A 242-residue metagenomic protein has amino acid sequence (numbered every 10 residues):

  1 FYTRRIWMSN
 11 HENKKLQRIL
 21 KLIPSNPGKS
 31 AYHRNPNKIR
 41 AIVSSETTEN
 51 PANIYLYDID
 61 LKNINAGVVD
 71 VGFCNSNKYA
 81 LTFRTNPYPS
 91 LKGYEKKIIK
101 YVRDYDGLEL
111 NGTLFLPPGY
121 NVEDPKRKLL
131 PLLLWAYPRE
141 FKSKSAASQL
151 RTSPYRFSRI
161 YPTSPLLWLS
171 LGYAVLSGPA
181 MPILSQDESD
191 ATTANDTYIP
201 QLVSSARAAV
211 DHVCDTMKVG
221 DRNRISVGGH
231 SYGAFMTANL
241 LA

Functional and structural regions predicted by a protein language model:
F1, L20-S45, P87-K92, K97-K100 (+1 more regions): Conserved beta-propeller blade repeats
Y2-M8, E49-Y57, N65-A66, S145: Structural motif
R4, E46, I59, P138 (+1 more regions): Short loop/turn segments immediately following the C-termini of beta-strands
N10-K14, I59-K62: Short loop/turn segments that connect beta-strands within beta-propeller blades
P36-K62: Structured, non-catalytic alpha/beta "coupling" segments that mediate domain-domain communication and provide generic
F73-N223, H230: Cap/lid segment of the alpha/beta-hydrolase catalytic domain
G229-G233, T237: Gly/Ala-rich beta-loop-alpha elbow adjacent to hydrolase catalytic centers
N239-A242: Conserved hydrolase catalytic core segment
